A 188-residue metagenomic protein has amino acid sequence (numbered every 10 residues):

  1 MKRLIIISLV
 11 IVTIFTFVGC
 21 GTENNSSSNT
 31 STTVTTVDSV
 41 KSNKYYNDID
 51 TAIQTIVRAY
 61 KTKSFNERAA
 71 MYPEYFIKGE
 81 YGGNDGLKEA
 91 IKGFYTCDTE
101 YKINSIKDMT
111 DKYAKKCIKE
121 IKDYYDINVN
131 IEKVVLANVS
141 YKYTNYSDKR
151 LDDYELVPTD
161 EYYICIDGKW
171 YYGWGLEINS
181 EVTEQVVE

Functional and structural regions predicted by a protein language model:
M1-L4: Positively charged n-region of N-terminal signal peptides that target proteins for export
I6-I14: Hydrophobic helical h-region of N-terminal Sec-dependent signal peptides in bacterial secretory/periplasmic proteins
T16-G19: C-terminal motif of bacterial Sec signal peptides marking the signal peptidase cleavage site
T22-T62: Short, low-complexity N-terminal intrinsically disordered segments enriched in polar/charged residues
I56, E67-R68: Hydrophobic pocket/interface hotspot
A69-I131: Short solvent-exposed beta->alpha transition segments
I127-N145: A short hydrophobic beta-strand element
R150-E188: Short beta-strand edge/turn micro-motifs at domain boundaries
